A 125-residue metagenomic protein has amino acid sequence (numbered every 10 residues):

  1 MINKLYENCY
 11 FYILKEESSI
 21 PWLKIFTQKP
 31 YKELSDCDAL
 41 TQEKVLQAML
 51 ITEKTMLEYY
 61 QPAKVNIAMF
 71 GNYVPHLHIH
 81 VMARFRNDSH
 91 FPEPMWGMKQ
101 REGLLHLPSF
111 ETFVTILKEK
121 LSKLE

Functional and structural regions predicted by a protein language model:
M1-E125: HIT superfamily nucleotide-processing domains
